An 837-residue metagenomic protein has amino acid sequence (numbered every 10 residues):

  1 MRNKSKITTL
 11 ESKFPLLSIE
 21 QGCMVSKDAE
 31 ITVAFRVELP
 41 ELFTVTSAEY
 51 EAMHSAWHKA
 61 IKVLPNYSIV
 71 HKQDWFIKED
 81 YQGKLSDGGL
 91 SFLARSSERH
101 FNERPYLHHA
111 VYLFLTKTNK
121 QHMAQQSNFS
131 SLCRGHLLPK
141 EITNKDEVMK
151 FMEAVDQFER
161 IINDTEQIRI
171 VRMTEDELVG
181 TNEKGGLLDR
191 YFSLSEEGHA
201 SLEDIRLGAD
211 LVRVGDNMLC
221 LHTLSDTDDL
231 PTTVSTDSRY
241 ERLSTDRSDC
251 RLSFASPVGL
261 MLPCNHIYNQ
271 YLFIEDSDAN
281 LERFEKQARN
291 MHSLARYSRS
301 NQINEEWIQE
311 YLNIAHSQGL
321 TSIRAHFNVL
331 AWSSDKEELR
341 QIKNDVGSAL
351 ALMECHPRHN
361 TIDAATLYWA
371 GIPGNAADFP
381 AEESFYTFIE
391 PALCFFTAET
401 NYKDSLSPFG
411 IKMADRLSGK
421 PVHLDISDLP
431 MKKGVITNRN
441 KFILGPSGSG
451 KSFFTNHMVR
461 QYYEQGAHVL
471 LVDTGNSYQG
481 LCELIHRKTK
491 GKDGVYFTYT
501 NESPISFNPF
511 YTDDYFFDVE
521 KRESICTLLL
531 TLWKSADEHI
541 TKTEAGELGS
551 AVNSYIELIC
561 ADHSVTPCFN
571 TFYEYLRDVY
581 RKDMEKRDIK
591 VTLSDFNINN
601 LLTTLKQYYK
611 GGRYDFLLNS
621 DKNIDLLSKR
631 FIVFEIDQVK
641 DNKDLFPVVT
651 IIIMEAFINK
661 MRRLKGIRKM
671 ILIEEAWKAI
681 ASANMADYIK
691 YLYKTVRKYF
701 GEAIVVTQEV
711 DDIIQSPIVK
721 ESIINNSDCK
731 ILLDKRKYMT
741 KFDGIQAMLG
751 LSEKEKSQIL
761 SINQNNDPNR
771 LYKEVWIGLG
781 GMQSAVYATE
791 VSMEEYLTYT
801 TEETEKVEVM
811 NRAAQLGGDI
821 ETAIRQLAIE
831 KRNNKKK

Functional and structural regions predicted by a protein language model:
M1-E399: Extended, folded cores of ATP/NTP-driven motor/assembly subunits in large transport and secretion machines
C23-A29, N102-L107, S317-S322, A414-R416 (+3 more regions): Short glycine/proline-enriched loop/turn "hinge" motifs that connect secondary-structure elements and lie
S47, E51-V63, C355-H356, T366-V422 (+8 more regions): P-loop NTPase motor domains
L85-L90, S127-L132, G374-A377, L484-T489 (+5 more regions): Short secondary-structure boundary/capping segments
H100, F516-N570, P717-K837: P-loop NTPase motor core of the ASCE superfamily
L132-I161, M353, G445-G450, T798-A823: Short, cationic low-complexity segments
S427-S449, F453-R460, V469-Y478, V495-S503 (+2 more regions): Conserved P-loop NTPase motor cores
